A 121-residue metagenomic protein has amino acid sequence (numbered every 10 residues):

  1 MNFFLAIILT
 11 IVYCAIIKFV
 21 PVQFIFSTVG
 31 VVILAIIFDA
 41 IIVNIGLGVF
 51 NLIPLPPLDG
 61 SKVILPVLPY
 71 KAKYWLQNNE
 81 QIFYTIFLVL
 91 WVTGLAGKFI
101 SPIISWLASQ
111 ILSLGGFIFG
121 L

Functional and structural regions predicted by a protein language model:
M1-L121: Hydrophobic transmembrane alpha-helices and their immediate loop junctions in multi-pass integral membrane proteins
